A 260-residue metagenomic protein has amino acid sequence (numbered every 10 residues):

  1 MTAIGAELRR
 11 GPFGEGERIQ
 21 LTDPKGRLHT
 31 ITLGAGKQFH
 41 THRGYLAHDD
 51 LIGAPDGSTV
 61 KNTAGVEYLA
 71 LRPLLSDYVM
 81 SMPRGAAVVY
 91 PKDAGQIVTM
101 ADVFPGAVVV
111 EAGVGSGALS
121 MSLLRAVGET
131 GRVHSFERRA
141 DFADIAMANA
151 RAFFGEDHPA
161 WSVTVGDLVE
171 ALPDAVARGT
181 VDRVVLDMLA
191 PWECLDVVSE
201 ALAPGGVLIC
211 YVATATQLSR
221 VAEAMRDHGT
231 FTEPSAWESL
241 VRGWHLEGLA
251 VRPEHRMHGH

Functional and structural regions predicted by a protein language model:
M1-R72: N-terminal auxiliary segments of SAM/dcSAM-dependent transferases
A3-A6, L195-H260: C-terminal substrate-binding/active-site "lid" region of AdoMet-derived donor-dependent transferases
L8-G11, S81-A94: Conserved SAM-binding loop and adjacent beta-strand
T99-F104, A126, F154, V176-R178 (+1 more regions): Glycine-rich helix-loop-beta junction characteristic of Rossmann-like nucleotide cofactor-binding loops
F104-G115: Conserved class I S-adenosyl-L-methionine
A107, G131, G206: Glycine-centered, small-residue-biased loops immediately flanking beta-strands in adenine/cofactor-binding cores
S116-E129: Conserved SAM-binding loop of SAM-dependent methyltransferases across substrates and taxa, primarily the Class I
F136-P191: S-adenosyl-L-methionine
